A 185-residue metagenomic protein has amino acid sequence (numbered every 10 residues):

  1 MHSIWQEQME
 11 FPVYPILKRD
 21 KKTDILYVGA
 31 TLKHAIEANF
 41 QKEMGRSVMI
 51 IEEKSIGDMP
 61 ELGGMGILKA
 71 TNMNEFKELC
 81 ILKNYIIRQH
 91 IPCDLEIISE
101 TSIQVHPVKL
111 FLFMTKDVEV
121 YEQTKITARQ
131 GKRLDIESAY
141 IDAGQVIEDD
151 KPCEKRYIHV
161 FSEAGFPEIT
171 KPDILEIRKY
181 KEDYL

Functional and structural regions predicted by a protein language model:
M1-L26, E43-M44: Extreme N-terminal leader/targeting segments of oxidoreductases
L17-K33, E37, M49: Beta1/beta-strand and adjacent pyrophosphate-binding region of the FAD-binding site in flavoprotein oxidoreductases
I25, I67, D183-L185: Short FAD-binding loop at a beta-strand-to-alpha-helix junction that anchors the flavin cofactor in diverse
K42-G63: Glycine-rich FAD pyrophosphate-binding loop
N72-D117: Rossmann-like flavin
S99-D149: Helical element adjacent to the flavin cofactor pocket in flavoenzyme catalytic cores
G131, S138-A139, A143-L185: Mid-domain catalytic core of redox enzymes that form a hydrophobic substrate pocket/lid adjacent to a catalytic redox
